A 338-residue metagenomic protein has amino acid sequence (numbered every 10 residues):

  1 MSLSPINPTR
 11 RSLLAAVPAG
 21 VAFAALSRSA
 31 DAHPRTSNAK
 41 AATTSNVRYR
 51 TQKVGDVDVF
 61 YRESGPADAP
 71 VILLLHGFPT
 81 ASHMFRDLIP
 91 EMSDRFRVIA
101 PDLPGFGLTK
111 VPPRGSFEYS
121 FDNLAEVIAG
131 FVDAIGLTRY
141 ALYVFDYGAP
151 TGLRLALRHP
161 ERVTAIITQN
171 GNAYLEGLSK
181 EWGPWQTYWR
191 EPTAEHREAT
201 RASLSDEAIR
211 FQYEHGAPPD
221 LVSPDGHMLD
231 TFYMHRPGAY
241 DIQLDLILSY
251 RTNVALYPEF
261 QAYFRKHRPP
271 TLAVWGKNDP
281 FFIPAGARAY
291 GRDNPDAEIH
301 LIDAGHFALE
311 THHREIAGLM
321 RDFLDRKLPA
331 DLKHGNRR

Functional and structural regions predicted by a protein language model:
M1-P8, A19: N-terminal secretory signal peptides
A24-S29: C-terminal segment of classical bacterial N-terminal signal peptides
H33-R48, D56-V59, S64-V71, I99 (+5 more regions): Flexible "cap/lid" subdomain of the alpha/beta-hydrolase fold that forms the substrate-access gate
G77, D146, E310: Conserved acidic functional residues
F78-L88: The serine-hydrolase catalytic nucleophile loop
P79, P104-G107, A173, G305-A308: Alpha/beta-hydrolase active-site loop signature
L88-F96: A short, Lys/Arg-enriched amphipathic alpha-helix followed by its capping loop at the start of a domain
G305-A317: Catalytic histidine-centered segment of alpha/beta-hydrolase-like enzymes
